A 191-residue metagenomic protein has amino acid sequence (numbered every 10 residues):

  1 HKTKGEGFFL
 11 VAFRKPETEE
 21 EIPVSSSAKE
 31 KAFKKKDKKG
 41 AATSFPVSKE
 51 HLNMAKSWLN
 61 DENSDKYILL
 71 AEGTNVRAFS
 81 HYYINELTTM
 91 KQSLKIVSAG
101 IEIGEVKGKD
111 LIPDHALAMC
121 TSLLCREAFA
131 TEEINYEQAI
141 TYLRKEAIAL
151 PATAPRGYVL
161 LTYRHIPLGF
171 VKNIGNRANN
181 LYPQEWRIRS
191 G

Functional and structural regions predicted by a protein language model:
H1-F8: Conserved Class I S-adenosyl-L-methionine
F8-P16: Conserved beta strand-loop-helix elements of the APE1-like EEP
P16-G191: Polybasic, low-complexity RNA-engagement segments
